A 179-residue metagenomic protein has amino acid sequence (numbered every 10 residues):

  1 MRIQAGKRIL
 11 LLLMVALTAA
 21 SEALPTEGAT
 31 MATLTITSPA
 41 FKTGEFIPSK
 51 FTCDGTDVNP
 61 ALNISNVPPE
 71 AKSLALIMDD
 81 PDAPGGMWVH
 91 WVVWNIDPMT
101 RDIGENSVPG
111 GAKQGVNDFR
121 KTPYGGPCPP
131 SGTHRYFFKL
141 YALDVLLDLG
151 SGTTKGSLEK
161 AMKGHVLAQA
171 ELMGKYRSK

Functional and structural regions predicted by a protein language model:
M1-R2, M31: Accessible peptide chain termini
R2-L10: Bacterial N-terminal signal peptides that target proteins for export
Q4, M14-V15, N66: Detector for intrinsically disordered, low-structure N-terminal pre-sequences
L10-A19: Bacterial N-terminal signal peptides
A23-K179: N-terminus-centered regions that define maturation/targeting leaders and the start of the first functional domain
